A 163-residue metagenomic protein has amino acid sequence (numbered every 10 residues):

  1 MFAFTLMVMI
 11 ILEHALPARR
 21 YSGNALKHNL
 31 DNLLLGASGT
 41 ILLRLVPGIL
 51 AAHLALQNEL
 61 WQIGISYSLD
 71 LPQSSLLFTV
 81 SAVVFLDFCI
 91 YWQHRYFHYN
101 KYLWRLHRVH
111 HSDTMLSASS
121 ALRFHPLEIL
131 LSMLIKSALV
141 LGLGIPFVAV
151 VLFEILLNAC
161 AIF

Functional and structural regions predicted by a protein language model:
M1, N24-A37: Loop-to-helix transition at the N-terminal end of transmembrane alpha-helices
M1-I10: Structural signature of hydrophobic alpha-helical transmembrane segments
I11-N29: Membrane-interface helix-loop junction between the first two transmembrane segments
L35-L50, Q57-W61, L69-F163: Membrane-embedded catalytic scaffold of the fatty acid hydroxylase/desaturase
I65: Beta-strand-enriched accessory nucleic-acid recognition/scaffold domains that flank the catalytic cores of large
